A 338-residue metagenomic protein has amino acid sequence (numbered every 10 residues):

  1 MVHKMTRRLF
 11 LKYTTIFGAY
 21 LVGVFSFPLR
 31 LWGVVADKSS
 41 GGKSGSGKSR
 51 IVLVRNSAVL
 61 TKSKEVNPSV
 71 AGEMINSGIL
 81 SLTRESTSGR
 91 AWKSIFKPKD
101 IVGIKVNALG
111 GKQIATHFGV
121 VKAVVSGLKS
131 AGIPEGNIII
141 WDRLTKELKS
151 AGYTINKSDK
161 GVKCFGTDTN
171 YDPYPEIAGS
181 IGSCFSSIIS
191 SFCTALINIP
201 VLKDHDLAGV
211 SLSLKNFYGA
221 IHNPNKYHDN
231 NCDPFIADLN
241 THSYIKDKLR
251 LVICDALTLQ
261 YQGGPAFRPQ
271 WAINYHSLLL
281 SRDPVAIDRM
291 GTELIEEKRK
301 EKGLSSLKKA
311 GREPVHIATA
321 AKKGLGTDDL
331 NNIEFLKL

Functional and structural regions predicted by a protein language model:
M1, L31-W32: Low-complexity, intrinsically disordered short peptide segments enriched in small/polar/basic residues
M1-L21: N-terminal secretory signal peptides and thylakoid transit peptides that target proteins across membranes
T14, V106, P200: Glycine-rich, N-terminal phosphate-binding loop of Rossmann-like dinucleotide-binding domains
G18-A19, F25, R299: Residue-level detector of secondary-structure transition/capping positions
V24-R30: C-terminal segment of classical bacterial N-terminal signal peptides
W32-P98, Q113-K122, K129-L338: Extended, low-polarity segments enriched in aliphatic/aromatic residues
I101-K112: Short glycine-rich or small-residue beta-strand-to-loop segments that form or flank ligand, phosphate, metal/Fe-S
